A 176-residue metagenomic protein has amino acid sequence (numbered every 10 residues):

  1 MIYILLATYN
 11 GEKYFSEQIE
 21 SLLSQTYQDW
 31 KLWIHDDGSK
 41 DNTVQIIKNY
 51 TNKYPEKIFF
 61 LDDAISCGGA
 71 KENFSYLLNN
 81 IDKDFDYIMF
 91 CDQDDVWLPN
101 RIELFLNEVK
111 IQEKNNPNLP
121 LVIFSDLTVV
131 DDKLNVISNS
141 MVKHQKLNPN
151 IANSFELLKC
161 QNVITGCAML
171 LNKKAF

Functional and structural regions predicted by a protein language model:
M1-F176: Nucleotide-sugar donor-binding/catalytic module of glycosyltransferases that assemble extracellular/cell-envelope
